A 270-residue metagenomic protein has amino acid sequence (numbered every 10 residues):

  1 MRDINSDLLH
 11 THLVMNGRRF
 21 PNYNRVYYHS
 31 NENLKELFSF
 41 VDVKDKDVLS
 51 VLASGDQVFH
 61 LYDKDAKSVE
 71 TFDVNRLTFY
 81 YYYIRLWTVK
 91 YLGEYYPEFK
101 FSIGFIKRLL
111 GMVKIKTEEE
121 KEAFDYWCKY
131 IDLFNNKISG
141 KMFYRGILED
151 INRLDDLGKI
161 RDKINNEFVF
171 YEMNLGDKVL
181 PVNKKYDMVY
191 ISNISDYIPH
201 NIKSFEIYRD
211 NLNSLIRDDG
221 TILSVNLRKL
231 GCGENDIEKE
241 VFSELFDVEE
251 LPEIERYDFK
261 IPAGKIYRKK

Functional and structural regions predicted by a protein language model:
M1-K44: S-adenosyl-L-methionine
R2-H12, F20, V74-N166: Class I S-adenosyl-L-methionine-dependent methyltransferase module
D45-K46, K178-I191: A short acidic, Gly/Pro-enriched loop at the edge of an enzyme's catalytic core that lines a small-molecule cofactor
D45-S54, V69-E70: Conserved class I S-adenosyl-L-methionine
Y186-I202: A short SAM/SAH-binding and catalytic strip from SAM-dependent methyltransferases
Y190, D218-L230: Conserved beta-strand signature within the Rossmann-like core of class I S-adenosyl-L-methionine
K203-D218: A short glycine-rich, Lys/Arg-flanked "PGG" loop and its adjoining helix->strand segment in the class I
E244-K270: Core SAM-dependent methyltransferase catalytic element
